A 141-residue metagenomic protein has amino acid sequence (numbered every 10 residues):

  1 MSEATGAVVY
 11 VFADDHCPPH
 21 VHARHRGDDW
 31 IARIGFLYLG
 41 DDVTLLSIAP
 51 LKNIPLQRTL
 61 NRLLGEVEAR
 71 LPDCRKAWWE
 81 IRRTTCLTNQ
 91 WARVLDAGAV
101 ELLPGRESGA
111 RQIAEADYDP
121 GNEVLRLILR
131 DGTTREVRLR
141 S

Functional and structural regions predicted by a protein language model:
M1-S141: Metal-centered catalytic cores of metalloenzymes
